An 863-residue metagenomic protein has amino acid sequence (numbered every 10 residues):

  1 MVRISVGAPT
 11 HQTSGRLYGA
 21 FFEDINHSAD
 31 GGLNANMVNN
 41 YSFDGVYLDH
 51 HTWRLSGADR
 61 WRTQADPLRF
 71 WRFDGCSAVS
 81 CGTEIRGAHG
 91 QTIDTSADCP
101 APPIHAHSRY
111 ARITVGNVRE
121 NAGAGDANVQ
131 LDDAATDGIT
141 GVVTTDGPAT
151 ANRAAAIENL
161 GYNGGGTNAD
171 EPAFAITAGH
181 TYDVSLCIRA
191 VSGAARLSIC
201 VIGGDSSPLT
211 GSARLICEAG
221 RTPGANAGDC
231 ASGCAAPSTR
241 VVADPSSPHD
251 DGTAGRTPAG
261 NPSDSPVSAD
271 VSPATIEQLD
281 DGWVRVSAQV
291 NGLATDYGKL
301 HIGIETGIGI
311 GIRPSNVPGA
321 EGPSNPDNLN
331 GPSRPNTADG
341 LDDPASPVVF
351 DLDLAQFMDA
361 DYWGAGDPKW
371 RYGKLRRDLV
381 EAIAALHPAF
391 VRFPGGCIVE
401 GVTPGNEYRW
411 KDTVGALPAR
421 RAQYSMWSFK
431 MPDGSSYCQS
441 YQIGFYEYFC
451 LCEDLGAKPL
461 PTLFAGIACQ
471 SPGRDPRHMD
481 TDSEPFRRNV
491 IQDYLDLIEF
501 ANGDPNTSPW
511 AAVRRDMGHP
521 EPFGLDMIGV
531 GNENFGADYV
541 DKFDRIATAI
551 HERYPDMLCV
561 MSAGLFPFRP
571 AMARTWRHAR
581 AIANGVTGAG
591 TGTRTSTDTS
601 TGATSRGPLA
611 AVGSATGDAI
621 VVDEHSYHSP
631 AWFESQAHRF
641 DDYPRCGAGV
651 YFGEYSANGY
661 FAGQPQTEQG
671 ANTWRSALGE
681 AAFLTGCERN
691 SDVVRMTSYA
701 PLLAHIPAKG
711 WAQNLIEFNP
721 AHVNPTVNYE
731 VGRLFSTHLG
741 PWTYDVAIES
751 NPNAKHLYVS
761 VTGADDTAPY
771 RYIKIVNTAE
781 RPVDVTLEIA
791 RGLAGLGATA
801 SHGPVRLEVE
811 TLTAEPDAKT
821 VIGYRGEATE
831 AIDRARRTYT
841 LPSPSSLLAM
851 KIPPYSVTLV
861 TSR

Functional and structural regions predicted by a protein language model:
M1-C397, V402-S440, K458, D475-P485 (+10 more regions): Extracellular and organelle-lumenal recognition/adhesion modules and their flexible linkers in secreted
A20, L186, H387, C452 (+6 more regions): Conserved, mostly hydrophobic/aromatic
V290, G298-H301, P368-P388, Y441-L455 (+5 more regions): An active-site-proximal structural segment forming one wall of the substrate-binding cleft that immediately precedes
D351-D353, D359, P394-C397, Q470 (+2 more regions): Active-site groove signature of glycoside hydrolases
D361-Y372, R420-Q442, A465, D475-R488 (+3 more regions): The substrate-binding groove and active-site-proximal loops of carbohydrate-active enzymes, especially glycoside
T548-A549, P555-L558, A579-V586, L609-T616 (+6 more regions): Catalytic-core region of carbohydrate-active enzymes that cleave or remodel glycosidic bonds
W742-E780: Surface beta-strand/loop "capping" patches
T778-R863: C-terminal beta-sandwich/jelly-roll accessory domains of carbohydrate-active enzymes
